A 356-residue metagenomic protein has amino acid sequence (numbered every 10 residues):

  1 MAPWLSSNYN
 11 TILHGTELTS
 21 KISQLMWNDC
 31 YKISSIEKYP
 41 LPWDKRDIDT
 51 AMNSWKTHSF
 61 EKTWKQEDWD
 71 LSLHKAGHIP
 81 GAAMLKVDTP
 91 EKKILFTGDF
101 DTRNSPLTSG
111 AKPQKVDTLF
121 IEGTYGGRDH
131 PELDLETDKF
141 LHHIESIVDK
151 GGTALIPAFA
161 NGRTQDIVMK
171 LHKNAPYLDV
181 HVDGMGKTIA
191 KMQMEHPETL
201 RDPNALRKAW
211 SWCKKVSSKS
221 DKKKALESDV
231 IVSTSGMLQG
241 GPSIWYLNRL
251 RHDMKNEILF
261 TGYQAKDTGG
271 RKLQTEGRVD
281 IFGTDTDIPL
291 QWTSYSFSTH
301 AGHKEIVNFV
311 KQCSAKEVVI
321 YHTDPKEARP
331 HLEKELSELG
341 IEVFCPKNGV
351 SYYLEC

Functional and structural regions predicted by a protein language model:
M1-V180: His/Asp/Glu-rich metal-coordinating catalytic cores of metallo-dependent phosphodiesterases/hydrolases acting on
S7-N8, D88-P90, G110-Q114, E136 (+5 more regions): Short, solvent-exposed amphipathic alpha-helical segments in soluble enzyme and RNA/protein-processing domains
T11, D117, D229, N256 (+1 more regions): Conserved acidic residues
I121-D138, P203-R207, I288-A301: Glycine-rich phosphate-binding "P-loop"
L141-T261, K266, Y321: Hard-cation-handling environments
R251-D287: Redox- and metal-dependent alpha/beta enzyme cores, enriched for Fe-S-associated oxidoreductases and cofactor-handling
V310, S314-I320: Proline-aspartate-enriched helix->loop->beta-strand connector
E327-Y353: Short acidic, glycine/proline-enriched helix-loop-strand junctions
